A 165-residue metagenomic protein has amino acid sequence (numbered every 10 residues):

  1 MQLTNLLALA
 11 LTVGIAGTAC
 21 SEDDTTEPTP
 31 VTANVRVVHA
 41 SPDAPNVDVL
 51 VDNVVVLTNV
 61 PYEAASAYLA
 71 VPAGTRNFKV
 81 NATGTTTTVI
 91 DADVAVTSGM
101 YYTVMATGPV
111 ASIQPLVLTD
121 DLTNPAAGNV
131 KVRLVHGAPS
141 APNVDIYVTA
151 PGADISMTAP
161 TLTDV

Functional and structural regions predicted by a protein language model:
M1-T18: Sec-dependent bacterial lipoprotein signal peptides
C20-V165: Intrinsically disordered, low-complexity polar regions and short flexible loop motifs
